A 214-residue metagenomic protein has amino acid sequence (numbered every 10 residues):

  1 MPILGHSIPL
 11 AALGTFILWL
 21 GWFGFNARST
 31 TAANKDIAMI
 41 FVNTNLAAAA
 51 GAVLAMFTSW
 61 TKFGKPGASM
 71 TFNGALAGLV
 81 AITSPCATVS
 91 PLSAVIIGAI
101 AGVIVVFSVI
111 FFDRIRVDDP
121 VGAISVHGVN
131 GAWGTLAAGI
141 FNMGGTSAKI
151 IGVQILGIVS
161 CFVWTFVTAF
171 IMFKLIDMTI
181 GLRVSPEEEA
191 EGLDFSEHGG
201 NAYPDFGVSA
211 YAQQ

Functional and structural regions predicted by a protein language model:
M1-Q214: Hydrophobic alpha-helical transmembrane bundles of multi-pass membrane proteins
